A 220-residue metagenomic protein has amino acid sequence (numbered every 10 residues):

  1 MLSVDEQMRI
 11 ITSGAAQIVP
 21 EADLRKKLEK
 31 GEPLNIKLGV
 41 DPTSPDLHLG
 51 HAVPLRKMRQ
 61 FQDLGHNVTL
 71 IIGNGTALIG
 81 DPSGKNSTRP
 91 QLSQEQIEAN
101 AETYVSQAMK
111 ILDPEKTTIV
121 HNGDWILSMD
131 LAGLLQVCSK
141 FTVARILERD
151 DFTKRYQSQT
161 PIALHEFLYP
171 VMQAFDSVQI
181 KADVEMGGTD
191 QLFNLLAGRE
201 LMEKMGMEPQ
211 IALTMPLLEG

Functional and structural regions predicted by a protein language model:
M1-P42, G206-P209, L213: Non-catalytic terminal extensions that flank enzyme cores
Q17-I18, H51, P161: A conditional alpha-helix N-cap/helix-loop micro-motif detector
E21-P82, V184-L192, G198-R199: N-terminal catalytic cores of NTP/NDP-binding nucleotidyl/phosphoryl-transfer enzymes
P54, S87-R89, V137: A glycine- and small-aliphatic-rich helix-loop capping segment at beta-alpha/alpha-beta transitions that lines
K57-Q60, N67, Q96, T103-Q107: Generic beta-strand or strand-like secondary-structure segments
T69, G75-T76, A101-K116, H121-G220: Alpha-helical recognition segments enriched in aromatics with Gly/Pro capping that present substrate-recognition
P82-E98: A charged helix-plus-loop insertion that forms the helical arch/lid used to bind and gate nucleic-acid substrates
